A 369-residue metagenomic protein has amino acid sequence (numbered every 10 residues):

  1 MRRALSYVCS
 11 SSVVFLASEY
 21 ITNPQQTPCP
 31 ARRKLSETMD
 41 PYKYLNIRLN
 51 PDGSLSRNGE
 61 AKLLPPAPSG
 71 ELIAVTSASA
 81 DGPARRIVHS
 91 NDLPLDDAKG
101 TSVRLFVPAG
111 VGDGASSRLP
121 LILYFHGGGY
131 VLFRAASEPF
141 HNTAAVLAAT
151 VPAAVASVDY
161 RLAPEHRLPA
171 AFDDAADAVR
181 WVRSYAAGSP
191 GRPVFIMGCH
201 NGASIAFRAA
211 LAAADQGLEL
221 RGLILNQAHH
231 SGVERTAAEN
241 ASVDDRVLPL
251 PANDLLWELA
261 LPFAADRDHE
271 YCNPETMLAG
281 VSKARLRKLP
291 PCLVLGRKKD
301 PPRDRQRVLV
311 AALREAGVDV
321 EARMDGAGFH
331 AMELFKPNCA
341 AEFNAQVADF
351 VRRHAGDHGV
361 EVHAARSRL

Functional and structural regions predicted by a protein language model:
R2-R3, D40: Context-dependent free N-terminus signature
S10-A17: Cleavable N-terminal signal peptides of Sec/SRP-targeted secreted and luminal proteins
Y20, Q26: Cationic, low-complexity basic patches in intrinsically disordered or flexible, solvent-exposed regions
R32-L369: Alpha/beta-hydrolase superfamily serine-hydrolase fold, recognizing
